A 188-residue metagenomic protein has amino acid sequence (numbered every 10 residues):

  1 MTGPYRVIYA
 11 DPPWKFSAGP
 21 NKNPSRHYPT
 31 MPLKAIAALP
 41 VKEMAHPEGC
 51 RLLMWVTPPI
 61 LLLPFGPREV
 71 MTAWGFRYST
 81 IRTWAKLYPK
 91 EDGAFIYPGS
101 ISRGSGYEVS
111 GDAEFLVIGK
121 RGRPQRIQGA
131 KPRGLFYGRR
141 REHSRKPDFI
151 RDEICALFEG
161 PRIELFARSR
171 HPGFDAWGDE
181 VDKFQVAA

Functional and structural regions predicted by a protein language model:
M1-A188: Class I S-adenosyl-L-methionine-dependent methyltransferase catalytic core
